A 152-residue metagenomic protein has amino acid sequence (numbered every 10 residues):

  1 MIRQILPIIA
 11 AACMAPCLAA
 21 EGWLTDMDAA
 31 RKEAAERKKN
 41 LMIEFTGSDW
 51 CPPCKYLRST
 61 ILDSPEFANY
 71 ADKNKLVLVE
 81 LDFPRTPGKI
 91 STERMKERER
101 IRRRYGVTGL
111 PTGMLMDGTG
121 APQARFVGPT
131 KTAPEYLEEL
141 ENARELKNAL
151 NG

Functional and structural regions predicted by a protein language model:
M1-Q4: Positively charged n-region of N-terminal signal peptides that target proteins for export
A10-A19: Hydrophobic h-region of N-terminal signal peptides that target proteins for export in Gram-negative bacteria
L24-L41, A71: A short beta-strand-turn-helix
R37-C51: Short active-site neighborhood of thiol/selenol oxidoreductases, capturing the structured segment around
R37-L41, N74-V79, T108-P111, G118-A121: Loop/turn elements at helix/coil->beta-strand transitions in domains of secreted/extracellular proteins
P53-D72: Typically the conserved alpha-helix immediately C-terminal to a functionally engaged Cys/Sec in thioredoxin-like
T60-L62, R100-A149: Non-catalytic, surface beta->alpha helical segment in thiol-disulfide oxidoreductase systems
V79, T92-G106: Short, internal strand/loop/helix patches that form the active-site neighborhood or redox-interaction surface
